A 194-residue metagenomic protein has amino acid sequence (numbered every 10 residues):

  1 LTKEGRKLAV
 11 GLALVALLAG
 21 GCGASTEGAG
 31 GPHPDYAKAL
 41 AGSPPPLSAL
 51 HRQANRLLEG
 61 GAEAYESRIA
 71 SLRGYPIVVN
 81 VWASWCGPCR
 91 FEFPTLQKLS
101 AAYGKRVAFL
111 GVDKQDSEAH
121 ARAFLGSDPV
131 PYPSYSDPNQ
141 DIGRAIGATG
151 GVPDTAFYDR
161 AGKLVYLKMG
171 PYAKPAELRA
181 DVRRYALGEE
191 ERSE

Functional and structural regions predicted by a protein language model:
L1-E59, E191-E194: N-terminal targeting signals for export/organelle localization
Q53-I77: A short beta-strand-turn-helix
A70-G74, F91, K98-K105, G126-P133 (+2 more regions): Sec-exported extracytoplasmic/periplasmic mature domains
Y75-I77, W82-W85, G151: Short pre-active-site segment immediately N-terminal to redox-active cysteine/selenocysteine motifs in thiol-based
V78-V79, F109, T155: Hydrophobic beta-strand anchors of alpha/beta hydrolase catalytic cores
V81-A83, V112-Q115, D137-P138, K168-G170: Active-site-proximal beta-strand/loop segments in catalytic clefts of secreted hydrolases
R90-D128, P138-A145: Structural microenvironment flanking redox-active thiols in thiol-disulfide oxidoreductases
F124-P131, P138-S193: Thiol/disulfide oxidoreductase modules built on the thioredoxin-like
